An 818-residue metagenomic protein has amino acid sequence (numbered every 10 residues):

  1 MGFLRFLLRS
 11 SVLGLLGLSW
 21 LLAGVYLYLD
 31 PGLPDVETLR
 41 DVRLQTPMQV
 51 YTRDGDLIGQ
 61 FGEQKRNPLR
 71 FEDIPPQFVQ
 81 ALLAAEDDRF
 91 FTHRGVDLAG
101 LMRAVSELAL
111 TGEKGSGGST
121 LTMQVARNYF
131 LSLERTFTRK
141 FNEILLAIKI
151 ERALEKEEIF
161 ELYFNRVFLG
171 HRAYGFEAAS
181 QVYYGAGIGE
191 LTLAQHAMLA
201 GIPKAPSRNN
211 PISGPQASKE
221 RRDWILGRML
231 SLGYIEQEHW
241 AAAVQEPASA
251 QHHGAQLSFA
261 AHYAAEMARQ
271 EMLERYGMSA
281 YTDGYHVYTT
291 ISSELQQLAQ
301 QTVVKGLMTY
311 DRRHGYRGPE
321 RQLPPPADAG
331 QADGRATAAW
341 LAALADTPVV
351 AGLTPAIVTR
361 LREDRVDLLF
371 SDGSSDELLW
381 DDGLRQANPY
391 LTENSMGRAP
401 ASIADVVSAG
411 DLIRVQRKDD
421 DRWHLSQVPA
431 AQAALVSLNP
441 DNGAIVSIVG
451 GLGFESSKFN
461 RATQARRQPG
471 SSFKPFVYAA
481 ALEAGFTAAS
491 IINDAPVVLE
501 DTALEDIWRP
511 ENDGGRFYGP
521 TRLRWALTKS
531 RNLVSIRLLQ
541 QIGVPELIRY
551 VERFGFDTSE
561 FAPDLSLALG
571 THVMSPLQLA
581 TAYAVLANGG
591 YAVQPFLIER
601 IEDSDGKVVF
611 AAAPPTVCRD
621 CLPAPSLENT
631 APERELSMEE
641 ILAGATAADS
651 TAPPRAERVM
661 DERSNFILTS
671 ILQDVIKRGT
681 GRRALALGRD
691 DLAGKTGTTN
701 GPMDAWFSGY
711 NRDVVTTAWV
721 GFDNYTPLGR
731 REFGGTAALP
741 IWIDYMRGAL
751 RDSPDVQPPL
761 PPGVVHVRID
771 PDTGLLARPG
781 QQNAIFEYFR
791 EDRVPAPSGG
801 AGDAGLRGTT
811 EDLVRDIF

Functional and structural regions predicted by a protein language model:
M1-Y51, R89-F90, L108-A109: N-terminal type II signal-anchor transmembrane helix that functions as the membrane-insertion/stop-transfer segment
L22-A23, L27, E113-S371, L538 (+4 more regions): Non-catalytic, structured segments within soluble enzyme domains
P47-R53, I74, L191, P355-F370 (+3 more regions): A short, well-structured edge-of-sheet supersecondary motif
L82-L83, M229, A299, E363 (+7 more regions): Active-site SXXK
F91-L101, Y174-E177, E236-W240, F459 (+3 more regions): Short, well-structured active-site flanking segments
L110-R135, G189, Q256-A260, D441 (+3 more regions): Conserved catalytic neighborhood of penicillin-recognizing serine enzymes
S249, H253-G254, P324-T337, R360-D364 (+9 more regions): Soluble, non-transmembrane domains of envelope/secretory-pathway proteins that act on or interact with carbohydrate
A260-S279, A433-Q468, A479-A480, L586-A587 (+4 more regions): Active-site beta-strand/loop architecture of penicillin-binding DD-peptidases
